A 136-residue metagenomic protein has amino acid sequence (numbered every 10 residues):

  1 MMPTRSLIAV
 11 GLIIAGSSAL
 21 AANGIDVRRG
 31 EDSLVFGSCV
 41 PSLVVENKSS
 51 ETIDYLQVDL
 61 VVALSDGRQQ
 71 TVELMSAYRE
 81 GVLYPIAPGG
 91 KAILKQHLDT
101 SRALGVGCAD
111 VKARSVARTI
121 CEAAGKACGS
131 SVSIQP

Functional and structural regions predicted by a protein language model:
M1-I8: Bacterial N-terminal signal peptides that target proteins for export
A15-S18: N-terminal signal peptide c-region/cleavage motif recognized by signal peptidases
A21-V40, C121, A127-Q135: Low-complexity, acidic Ser/Thr/Pro/Gly-rich terminal tails and inter-domain linkers that flank the onset of structured
L43-S50: Asparagine-centered strand-capping/turn motif at beta-strand->loop junctions
T52-Y55: Short acidic/proline- and small/hydrophobic-mixed sequence motifs that coincide with surface turns and coil-to-beta
D66, Q70-G105: Intrinsically disordered, low-complexity Pro/Gly/Ser/Thr-rich segments with frequent PxxP/GP/PP motifs and embedded
H97-P136: Terminal connector regions
